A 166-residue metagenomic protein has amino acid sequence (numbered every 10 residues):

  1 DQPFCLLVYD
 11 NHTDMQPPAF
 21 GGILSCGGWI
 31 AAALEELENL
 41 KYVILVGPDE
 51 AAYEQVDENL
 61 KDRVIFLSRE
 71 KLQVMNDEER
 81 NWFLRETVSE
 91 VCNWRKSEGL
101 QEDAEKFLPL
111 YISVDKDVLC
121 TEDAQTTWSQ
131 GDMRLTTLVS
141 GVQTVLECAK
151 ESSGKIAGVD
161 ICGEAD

Functional and structural regions predicted by a protein language model:
D1-D166: Conserved alpha-helical scaffold segments that buttress catalytic/binding sites
